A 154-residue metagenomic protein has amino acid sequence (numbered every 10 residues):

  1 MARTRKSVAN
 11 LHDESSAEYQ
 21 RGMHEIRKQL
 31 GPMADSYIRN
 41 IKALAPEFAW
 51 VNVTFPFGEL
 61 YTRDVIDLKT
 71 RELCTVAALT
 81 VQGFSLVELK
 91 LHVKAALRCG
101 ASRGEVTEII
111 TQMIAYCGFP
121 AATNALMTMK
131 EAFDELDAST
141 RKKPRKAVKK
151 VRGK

Functional and structural regions predicted by a protein language model:
M1-L68, N124-K154: Acidic, glycine/proline-rich low-complexity segments that act as flexible tails and inter-domain linkers
K28, T62, T80, L97 (+1 more regions): Short polybasic/polar patches that bind polyanions
D64-K69, G100-G104: Structural motif
T70-L79, L89, V93, I109-I110: Short, structured motif recognition centered on aromatic/hydrophobic residues
E72, C117-F119: Substrate/cofactor-recognition hotspot
A78-S85, G118: Short alpha-helix boundary/capping elements
S85-T107, A122-D134: Extended intrinsically disordered, low-complexity coil regions enriched in Ser, Thr, Gly, Ala and often Pro
T111-C117: Acidic, glycine-rich active-site loops and adjacent beta-strand->loop/helix elements that engage anionic groups
